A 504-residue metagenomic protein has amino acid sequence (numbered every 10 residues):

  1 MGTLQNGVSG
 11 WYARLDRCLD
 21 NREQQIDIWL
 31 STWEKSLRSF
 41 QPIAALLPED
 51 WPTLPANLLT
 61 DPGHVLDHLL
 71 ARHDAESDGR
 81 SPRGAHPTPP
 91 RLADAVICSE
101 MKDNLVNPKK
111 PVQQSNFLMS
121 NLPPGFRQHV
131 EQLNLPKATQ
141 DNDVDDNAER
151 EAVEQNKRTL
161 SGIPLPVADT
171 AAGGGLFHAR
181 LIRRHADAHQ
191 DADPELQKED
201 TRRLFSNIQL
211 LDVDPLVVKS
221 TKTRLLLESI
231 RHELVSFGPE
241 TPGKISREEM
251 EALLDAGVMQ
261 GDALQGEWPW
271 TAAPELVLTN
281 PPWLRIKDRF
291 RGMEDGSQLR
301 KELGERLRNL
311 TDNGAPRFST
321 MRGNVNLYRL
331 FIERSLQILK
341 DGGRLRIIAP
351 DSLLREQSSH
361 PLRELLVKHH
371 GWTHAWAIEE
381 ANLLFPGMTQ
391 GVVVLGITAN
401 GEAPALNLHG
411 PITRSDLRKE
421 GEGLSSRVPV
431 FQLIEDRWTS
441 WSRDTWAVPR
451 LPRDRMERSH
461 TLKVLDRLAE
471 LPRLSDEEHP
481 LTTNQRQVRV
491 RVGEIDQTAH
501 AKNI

Functional and structural regions predicted by a protein language model:
M1, P87-L92, N147, A172-G175 (+7 more regions): Signature of N6-adenine DNA methyltransferases within the class I
M1-R203, L211-V217, D262, E267 (+1 more regions): Class I S-adenosyl-L-methionine
K110-N121, V235-E248: Short, glycine/acidic-rich hinge or "gate" loops at secondary-structure transitions that mediate conformational
G162-P164, F205, A273-P274, G342: A general structural motif
R202, A252, M388-T389: A short, structural micro-pattern
I208: Short beta-strand element of Class I
T221: Conserved SAM-binding loop
A256-G261: Conserved SAM-binding strand-loop segment of SAM-dependent methyltransferases
